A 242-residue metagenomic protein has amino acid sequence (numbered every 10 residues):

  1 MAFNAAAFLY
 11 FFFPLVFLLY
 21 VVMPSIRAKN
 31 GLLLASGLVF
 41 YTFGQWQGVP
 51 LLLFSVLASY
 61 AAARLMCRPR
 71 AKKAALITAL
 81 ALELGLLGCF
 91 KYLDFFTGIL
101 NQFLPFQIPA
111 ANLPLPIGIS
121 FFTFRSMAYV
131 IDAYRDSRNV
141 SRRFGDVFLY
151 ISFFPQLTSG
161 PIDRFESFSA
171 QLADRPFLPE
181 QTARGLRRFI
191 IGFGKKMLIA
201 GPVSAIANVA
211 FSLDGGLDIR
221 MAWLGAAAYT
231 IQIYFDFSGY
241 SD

Functional and structural regions predicted by a protein language model:
M1-D242: Membrane-embedded transmembrane alpha-helical bundles that form the catalytic cores of multi-pass lipid-modifying
